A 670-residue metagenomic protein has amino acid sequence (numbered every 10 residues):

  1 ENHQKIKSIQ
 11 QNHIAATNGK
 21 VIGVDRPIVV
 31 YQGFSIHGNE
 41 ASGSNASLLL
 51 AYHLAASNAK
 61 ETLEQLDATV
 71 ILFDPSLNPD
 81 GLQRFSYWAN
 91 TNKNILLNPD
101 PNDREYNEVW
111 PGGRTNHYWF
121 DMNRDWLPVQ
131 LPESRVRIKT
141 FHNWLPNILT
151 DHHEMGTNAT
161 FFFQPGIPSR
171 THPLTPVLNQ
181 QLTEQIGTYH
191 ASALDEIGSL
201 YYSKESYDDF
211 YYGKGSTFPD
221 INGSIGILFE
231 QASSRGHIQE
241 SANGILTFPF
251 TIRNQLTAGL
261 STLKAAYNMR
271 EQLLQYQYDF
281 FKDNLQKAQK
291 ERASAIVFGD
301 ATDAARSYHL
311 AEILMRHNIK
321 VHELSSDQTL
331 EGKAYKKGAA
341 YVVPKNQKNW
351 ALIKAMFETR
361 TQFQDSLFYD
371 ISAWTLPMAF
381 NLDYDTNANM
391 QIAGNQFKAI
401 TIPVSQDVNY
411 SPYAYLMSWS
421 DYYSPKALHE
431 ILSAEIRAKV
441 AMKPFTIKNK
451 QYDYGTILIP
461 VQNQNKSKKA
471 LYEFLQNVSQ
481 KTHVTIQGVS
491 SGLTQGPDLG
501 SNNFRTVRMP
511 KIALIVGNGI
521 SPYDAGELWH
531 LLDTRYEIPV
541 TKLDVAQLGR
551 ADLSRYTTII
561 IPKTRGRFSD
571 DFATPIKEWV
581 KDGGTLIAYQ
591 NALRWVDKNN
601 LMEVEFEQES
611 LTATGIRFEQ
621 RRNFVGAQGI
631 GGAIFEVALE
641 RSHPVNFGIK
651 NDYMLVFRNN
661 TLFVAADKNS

Functional and structural regions predicted by a protein language model:
E1-A41, L50-T69, Y118, R124-D125 (+7 more regions): Intrinsic-disorder/low-complexity accessory segments
A46-S47: Active/ligand-binding-proximal structured segments within catalytic/core domains that scaffold catalytic residues
A51-L54, A68-T91, L96: Carboxylate/His-rich catalytic cores and anion/metal-binding grooves
P75-D80, A89, H152-T160, A592-L593: Short, solvent-exposed turn/loop segments enriched in Gly/Ser/Thr/Pro and often Arg
W88-Y106, L127, L131-S134, P146 (+1 more regions): Active-site cavity-forming subdomains of large catalytic enzyme subunits
P101-F120: Aromatic- and acidic-residue-enriched carbohydrate-binding clefts of CAZyme catalytic domains
D151-H152, I561: Conserved beta-strand positions
